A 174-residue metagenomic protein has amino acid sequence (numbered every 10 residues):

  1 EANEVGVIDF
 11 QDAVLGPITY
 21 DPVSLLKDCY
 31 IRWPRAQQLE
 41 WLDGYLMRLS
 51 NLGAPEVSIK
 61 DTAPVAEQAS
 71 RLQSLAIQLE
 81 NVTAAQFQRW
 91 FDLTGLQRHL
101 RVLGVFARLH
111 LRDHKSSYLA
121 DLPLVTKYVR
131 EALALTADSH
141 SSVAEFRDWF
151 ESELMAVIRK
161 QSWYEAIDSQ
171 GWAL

Functional and structural regions predicted by a protein language model:
E1-P22, R32: Active-site acidic catalytic loop and adjacent metal/ATP-binding pocket of ATP-dependent phosphoryl transfer enzymes
I18-I59, E67, R71, L93-D113 (+1 more regions): Active-site activation/catalytic loop segments of kinase-like enzymes and analogous catalytic loops in related
E40, A76, Q86-W90, L124 (+1 more regions): Amphipathic alpha-helical interaction segments
L52, L79-G95: C-terminal structural cap/anchor segments
G104-L174: ATP/Mg2+ or Mg2+-diphosphate-binding catalytic cores that bind nucleotide phosphates or diphosphates via glycine-rich
